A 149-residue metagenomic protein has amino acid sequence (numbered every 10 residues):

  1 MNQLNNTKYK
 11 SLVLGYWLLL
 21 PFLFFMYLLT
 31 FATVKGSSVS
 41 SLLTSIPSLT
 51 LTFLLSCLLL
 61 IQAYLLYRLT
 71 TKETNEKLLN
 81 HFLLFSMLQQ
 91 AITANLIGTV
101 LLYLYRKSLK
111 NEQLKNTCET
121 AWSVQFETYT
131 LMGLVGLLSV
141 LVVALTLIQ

Functional and structural regions predicted by a protein language model:
N2-Q90: Membrane-associated alpha-helix detector
L23-F24, A94-G98, L138-S139: Alpha-helical transmembrane segments of multipass membrane proteins
F25-S37, L101-L109, Q149: Membrane-helix interface motif
L66, L102, V142-T146: Structural signal for membrane-spanning alpha-helices in multi-pass inner-membrane proteins, emphasizing helix cores
N80-L88, N116-F126, Q149: Short, highly charged low-complexity linear segments
F82-R106: Hydrophobic, aromatic-rich membrane-embedded alpha-helical segments
L101-T128: Membrane-interface alpha-helices
S123-Q149: Final/C-terminal transmembrane alpha-helix of multipass membrane proteins
